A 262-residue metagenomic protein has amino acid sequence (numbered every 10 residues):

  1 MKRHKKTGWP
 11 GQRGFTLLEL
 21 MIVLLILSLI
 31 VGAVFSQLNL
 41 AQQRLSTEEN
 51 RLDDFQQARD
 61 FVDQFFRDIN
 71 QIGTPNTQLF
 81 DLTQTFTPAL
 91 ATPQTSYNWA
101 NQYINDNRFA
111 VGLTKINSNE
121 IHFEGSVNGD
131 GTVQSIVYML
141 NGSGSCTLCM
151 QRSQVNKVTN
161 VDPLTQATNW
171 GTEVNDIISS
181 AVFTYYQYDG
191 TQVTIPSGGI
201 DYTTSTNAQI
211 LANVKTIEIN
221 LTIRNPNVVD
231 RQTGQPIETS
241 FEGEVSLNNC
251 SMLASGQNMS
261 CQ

Functional and structural regions predicted by a protein language model:
M1, G73-A89, Q154-V158, Y185-I195 (+1 more regions): Short regulatory "switch" loops immediately downstream of catalytic or recognition motifs within protein catalytic
K2-R3, G11-N76, G256: Aliphatic-rich helix starts adjacent to a transmembrane/signal segment
L20, N117, N213: Exposed loop/turn and edge beta-strand positions of beta-sandwich/beta-sheet ligand-binding modules
T47, I69-E120: Short, glycine/small-hydrophobic-rich surface segments
R59, N70, T147-S153, N248: Short, cationic motifs built from Arg/Lys/His that form the positively charged side of catalytic pockets
N101-I200, P236: Type IV pilin-like appendage domain
G129, V161-D162, A167-T168, T172-Q262: Short linear sequence signals and composition-biased patches located at protein termini or domain-edge surfaces
